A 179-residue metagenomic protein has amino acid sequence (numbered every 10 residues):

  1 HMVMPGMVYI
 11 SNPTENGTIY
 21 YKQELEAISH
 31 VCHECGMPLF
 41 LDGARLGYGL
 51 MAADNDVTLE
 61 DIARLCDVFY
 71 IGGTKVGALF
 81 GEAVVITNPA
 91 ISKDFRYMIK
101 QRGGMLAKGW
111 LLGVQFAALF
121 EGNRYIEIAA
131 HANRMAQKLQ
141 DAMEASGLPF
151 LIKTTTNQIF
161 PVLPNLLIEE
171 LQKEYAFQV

Functional and structural regions predicted by a protein language model:
H1-G43: Active-site phosphate-binding strand-loop segment of PLP-dependent enzymes
I19-H30, E34, R45-V68: Active-site pre-lysine segment of PLP-dependent enzymes
C32, L39, A63, M143 (+1 more regions): A generic structural signal for well-ordered alpha-helical segments
R45, L59-S92: Active-site PLP attachment segment
E82-L106, A117-G122: Conserved core segment of the aminotransferase class I/II
M98-I99, L119-L139, T155: Structural signature of PLP-dependent enzymes
Q137-L139, M143-V179: Conserved C-terminal alpha-helix-loop-beta "cap" of PLP-dependent enzymes that closes/shapes the active-site mouth
